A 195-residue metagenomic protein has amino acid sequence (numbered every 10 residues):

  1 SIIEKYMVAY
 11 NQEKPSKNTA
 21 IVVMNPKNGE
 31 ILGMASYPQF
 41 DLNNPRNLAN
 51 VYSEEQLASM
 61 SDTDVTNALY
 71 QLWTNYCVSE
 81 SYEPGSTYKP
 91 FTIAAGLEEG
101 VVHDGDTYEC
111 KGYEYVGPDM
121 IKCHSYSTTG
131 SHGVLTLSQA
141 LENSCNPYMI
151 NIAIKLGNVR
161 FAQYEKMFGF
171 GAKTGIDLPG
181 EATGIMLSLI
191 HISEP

Functional and structural regions predicted by a protein language model:
S1-T19: Conserved, well-ordered alpha-helix/loop/beta-strand core segments that scaffold catalytic motifs
E4, E194-P195: Surface-exposed, proline-anchored Ser/Thr-rich loop/turn motifs
T19-I21, P26-T87, F91-S193: Beta-lactam-recognizing serine transpeptidase/beta-lactamase-like catalytic domain environment
